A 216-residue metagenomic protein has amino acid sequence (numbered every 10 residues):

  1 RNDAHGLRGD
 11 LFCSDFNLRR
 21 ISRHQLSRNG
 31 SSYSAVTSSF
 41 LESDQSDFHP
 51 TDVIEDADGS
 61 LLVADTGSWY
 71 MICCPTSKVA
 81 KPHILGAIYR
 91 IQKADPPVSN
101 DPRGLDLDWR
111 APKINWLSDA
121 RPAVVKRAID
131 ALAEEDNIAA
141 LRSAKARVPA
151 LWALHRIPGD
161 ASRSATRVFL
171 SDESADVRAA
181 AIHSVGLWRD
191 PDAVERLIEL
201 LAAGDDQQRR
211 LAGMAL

Functional and structural regions predicted by a protein language model:
R1-P112: Beta-propeller domains with acidic blade repeats across secreted/periplasmic ectodomains and cytosolic WD/CNH propellers
L107-I114, E134-A144, P158-S171, D190-A202: Amphipathic alpha-helical scaffolding segments comprising HEAT/armadillo-like alpha-solenoid repeats
P112-A131: Alpha-helical segment of the N-proximal tetratricopeptide repeat
P122-A123, A144-R147, A175-D176, P191 (+1 more regions): Alpha-helix N-cap/helix-start positions at coil->helix boundaries
K126, V148, A179, E195 (+1 more regions): Alpha-solenoid HEAT/ARM repeat scaffold
